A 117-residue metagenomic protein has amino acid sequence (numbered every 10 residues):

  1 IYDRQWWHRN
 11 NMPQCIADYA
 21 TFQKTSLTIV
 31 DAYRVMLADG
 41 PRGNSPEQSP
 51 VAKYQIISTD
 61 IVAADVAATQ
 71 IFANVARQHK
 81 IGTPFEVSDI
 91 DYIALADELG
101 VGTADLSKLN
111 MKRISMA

Functional and structural regions predicted by a protein language model:
I1-A117: Extended, low-polarity segments enriched in aliphatic/aromatic residues
